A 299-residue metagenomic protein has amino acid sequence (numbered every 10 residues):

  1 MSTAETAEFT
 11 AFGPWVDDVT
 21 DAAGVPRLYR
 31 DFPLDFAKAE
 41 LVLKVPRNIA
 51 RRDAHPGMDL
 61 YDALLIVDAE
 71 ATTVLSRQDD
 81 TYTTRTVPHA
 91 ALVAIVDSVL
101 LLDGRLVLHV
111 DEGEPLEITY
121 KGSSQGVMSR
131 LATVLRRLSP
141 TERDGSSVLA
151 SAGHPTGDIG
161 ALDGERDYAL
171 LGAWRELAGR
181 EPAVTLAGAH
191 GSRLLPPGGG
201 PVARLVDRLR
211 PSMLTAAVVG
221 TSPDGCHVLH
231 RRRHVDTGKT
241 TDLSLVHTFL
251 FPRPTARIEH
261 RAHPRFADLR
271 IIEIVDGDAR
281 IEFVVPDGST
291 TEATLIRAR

Functional and structural regions predicted by a protein language model:
M1-D59, L100-L101, V107-D224, R231-R299: Intrinsic disorder/low-complexity detector
Y61-I66, S76-Q78, A90, A94-L100 (+1 more regions): Long, acidic/polar, low-complexity amphipathic helices and coiled-coil-like
D62-A63, Y82-R85, A217: A structural detector for short beta-strand units
V67-T73, S222-H227: Extracellular/lumenal glycan-associated surfaces
V74-R85, G238-T248: Short aromatic-glycine motifs in intrinsically disordered, low-complexity regions
T86-A91, L250: Short acidic-glycine-tyrosine-enriched beta hairpin
